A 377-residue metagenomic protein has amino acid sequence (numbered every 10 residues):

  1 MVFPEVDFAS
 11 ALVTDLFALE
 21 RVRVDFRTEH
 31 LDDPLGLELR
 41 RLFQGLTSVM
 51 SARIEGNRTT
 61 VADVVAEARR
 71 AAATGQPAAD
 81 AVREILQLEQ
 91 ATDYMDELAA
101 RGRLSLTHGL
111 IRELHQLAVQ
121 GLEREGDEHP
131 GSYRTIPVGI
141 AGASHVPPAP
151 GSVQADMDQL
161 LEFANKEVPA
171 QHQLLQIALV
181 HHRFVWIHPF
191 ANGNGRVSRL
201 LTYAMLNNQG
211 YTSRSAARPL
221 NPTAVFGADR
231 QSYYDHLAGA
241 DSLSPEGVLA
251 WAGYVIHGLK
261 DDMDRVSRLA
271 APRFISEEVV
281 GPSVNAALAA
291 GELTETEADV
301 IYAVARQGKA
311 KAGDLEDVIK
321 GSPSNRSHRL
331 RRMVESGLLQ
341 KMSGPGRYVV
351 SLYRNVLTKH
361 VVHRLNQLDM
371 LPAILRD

Functional and structural regions predicted by a protein language model:
M1-D377: FIC/Doc superfamily catalytic core
